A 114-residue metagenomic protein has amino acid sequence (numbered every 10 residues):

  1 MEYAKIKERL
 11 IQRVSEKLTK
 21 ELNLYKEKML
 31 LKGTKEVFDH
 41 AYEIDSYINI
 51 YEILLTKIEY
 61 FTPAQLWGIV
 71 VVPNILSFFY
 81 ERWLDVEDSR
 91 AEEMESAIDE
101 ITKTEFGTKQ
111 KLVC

Functional and structural regions predicted by a protein language model:
M1-C114: Acidic interaction surfaces
